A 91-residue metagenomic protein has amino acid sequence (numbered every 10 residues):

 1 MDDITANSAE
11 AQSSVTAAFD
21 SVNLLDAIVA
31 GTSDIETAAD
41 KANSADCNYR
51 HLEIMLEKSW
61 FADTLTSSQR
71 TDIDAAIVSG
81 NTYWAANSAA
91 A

Functional and structural regions predicted by a protein language model:
M1-A91: Beta-rich interaction/scaffold domains
